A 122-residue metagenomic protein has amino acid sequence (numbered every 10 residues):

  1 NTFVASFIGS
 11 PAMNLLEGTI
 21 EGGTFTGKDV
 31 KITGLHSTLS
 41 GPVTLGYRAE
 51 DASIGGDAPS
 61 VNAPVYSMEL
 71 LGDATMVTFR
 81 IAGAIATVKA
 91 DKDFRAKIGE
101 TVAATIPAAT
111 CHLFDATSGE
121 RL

Functional and structural regions predicted by a protein language model:
N1-G9, M13: Conserved beta-strand-loop-alpha-helix hinge in the C-terminal portion of ABC ATPase nucleotide-binding domains
P11-L15, G22-L122: Non-catalytic connector elements of ABC transporters
